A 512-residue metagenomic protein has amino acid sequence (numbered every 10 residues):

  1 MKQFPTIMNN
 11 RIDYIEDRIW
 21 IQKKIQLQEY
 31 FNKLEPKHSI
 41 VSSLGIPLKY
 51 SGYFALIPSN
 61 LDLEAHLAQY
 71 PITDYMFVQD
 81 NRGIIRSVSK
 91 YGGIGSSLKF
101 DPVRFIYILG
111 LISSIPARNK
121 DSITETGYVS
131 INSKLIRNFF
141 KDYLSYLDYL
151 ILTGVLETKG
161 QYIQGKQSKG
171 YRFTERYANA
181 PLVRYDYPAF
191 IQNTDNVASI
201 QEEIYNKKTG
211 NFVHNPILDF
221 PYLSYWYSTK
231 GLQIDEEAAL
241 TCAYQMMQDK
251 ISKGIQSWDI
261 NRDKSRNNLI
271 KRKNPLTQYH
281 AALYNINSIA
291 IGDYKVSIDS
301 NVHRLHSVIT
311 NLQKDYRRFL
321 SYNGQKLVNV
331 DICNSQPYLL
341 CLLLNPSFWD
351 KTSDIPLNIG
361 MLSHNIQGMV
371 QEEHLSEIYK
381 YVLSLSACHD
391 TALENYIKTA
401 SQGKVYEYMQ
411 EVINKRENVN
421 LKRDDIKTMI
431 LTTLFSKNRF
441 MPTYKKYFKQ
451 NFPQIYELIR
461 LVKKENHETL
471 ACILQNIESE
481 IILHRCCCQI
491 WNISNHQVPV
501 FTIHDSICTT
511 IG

Functional and structural regions predicted by a protein language model:
M1-R317, G324-Q325, C333: Non-catalytic nucleic-acid-binding interfaces of large nucleic-acid enzymes and RNP effectors
D17, K120-F140, V302, S307-H467: Helical catalytic core of nucleic-acid polymerases
I106-L109, M429-L434, L474: Short alpha-helical scaffolding segments that buttress acidic/His motifs in well-ordered protein cores
L156, Q325-V328, Q336, P499 (+1 more regions): Beta-sheet entry/capping signal
K295-S297, K446-C488: Surface-exposed, low-hydrophobicity interaction/linker segments
D331-I332, I430, V498-T510: Catalytic palm active-site di-aspartate
R423-M429, L470-E478, T502-H504: Short basic/aromatic active-site micro-motif
E480-H504: Active-site palm subdomain of RNA-directed nucleic acid polymerases
